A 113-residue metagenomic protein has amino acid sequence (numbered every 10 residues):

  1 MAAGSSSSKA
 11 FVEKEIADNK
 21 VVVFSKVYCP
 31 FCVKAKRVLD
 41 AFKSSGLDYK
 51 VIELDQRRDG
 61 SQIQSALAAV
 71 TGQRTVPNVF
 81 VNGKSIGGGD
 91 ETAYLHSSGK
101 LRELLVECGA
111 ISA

Functional and structural regions predicted by a protein language model:
M1-S6: Plant-biased recognition of short, low-complexity, intrinsically disordered N-terminal tails
S7-K9, Q64-S65: Eukaryotic intrinsically disordered and solvent-exposed regulatory patches
S8-K50: Local sequence-structure signature of Cys/Sec-based thiol-disulfide redox active-site neighborhoods
E15, V38-A41, A66, V70 (+3 more regions): Alpha-helical recognition domains of nuclear gene-regulatory proteins
V22-F24, K50-E53, N78-F80, S85: Beta-strand cores of modular interaction/reader domains in eukaryotic scaffold and signaling proteins, especially PDZ
P30-V33, R58-G60, A93-Y94: Eukaryotic short linear interaction motifs
F42, L47-V51, G60-V76, F80: Structural alpha/beta surface segment adjacent to cysteine/selenocysteine redox centers across thiol/disulfide enzymes
T75, V81-A113: Non-catalytic, surface beta->alpha helical segment in thiol-disulfide oxidoreductase systems
